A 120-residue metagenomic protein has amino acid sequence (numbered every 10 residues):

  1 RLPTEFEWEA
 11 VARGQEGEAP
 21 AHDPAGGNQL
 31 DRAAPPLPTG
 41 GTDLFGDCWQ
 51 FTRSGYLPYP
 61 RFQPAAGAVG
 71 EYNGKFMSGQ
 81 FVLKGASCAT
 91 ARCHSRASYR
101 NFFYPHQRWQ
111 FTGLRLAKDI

Functional and structural regions predicted by a protein language model:
R1-R96: Functional-site microenvironments in short loops/helix caps that host divalent-cation chemistry
E71-K75, N101-R108: Short proline/glycine-enriched turn/loop segments at secondary-structure junctions
A89-T90, S98-N101, D119: Hydrophobic alpha-helical segments
Q110-I120: Short, structured beta-strand segments at or near domain termini in extracellular proteins/domains
